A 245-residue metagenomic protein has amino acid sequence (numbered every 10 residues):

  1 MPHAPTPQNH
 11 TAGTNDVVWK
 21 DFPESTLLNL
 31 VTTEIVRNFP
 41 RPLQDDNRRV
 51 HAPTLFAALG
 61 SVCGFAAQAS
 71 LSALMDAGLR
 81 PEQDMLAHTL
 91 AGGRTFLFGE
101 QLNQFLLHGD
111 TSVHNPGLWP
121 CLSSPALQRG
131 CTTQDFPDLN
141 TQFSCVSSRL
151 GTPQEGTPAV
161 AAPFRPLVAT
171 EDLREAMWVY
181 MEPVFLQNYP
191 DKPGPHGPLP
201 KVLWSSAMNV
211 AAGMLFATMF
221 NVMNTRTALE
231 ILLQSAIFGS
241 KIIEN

Functional and structural regions predicted by a protein language model:
P2-N245: Solvent-exposed interaction surfaces and binding hotspots enriched for charged
